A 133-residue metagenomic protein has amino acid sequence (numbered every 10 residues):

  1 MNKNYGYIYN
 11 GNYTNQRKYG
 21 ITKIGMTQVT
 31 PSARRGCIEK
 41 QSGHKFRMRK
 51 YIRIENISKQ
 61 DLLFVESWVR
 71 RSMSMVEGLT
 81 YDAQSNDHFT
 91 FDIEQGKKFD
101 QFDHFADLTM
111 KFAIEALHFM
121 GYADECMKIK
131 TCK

Functional and structural regions predicted by a protein language model:
M1-K133: Non-catalytic accessory segments flanking enzymatic or RNA/DNA-binding domains
